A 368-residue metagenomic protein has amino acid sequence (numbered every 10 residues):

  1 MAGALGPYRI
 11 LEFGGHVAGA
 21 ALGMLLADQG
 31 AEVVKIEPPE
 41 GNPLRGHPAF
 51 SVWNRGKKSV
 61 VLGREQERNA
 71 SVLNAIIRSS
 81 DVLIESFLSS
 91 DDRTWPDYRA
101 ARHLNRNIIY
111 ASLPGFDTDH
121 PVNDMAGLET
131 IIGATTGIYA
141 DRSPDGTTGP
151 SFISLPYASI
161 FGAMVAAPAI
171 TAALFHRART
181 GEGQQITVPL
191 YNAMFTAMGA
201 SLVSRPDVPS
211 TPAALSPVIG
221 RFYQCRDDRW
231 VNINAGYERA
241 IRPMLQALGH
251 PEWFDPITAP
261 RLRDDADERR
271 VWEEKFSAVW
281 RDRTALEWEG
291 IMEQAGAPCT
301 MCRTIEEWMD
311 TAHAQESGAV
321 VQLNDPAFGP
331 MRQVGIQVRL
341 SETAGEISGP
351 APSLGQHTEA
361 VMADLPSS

Functional and structural regions predicted by a protein language model:
M1-R179, R205-P206, S353, H357-S368: N-terminal helix-loop segment corresponding to the beta1-alpha1 unit of nucleotide/adenylate-binding folds
G115-D117, L190-F195, D227-R229, A235-A240 (+1 more regions): Glycine-rich beta-alpha junction loops
E129, V203-P209, T311-D325: Short, surface-exposed loop/helix-turn segments at secondary-structure junctions that function as lids/hinges flanking
P150-F161, Q185, A214-G220, V231-N232 (+2 more regions): A short glycine-threonine-serine/GTX helix/turn-capping micro-motif
A173-S210: Substrate-binding/catalytic subdomain of NAD(P)-dependent oxidoreductase enzymes
I219-A295, C299: Aromatic-enriched alpha-helical interface/lid elements that frame and gate functional surfaces
E293-A314: Conserved PLP cofactor-binding pocket of PLP-dependent enzymes
N324-S368: Flexible, small-/acidic-enriched active-site or ligand-binding loops
